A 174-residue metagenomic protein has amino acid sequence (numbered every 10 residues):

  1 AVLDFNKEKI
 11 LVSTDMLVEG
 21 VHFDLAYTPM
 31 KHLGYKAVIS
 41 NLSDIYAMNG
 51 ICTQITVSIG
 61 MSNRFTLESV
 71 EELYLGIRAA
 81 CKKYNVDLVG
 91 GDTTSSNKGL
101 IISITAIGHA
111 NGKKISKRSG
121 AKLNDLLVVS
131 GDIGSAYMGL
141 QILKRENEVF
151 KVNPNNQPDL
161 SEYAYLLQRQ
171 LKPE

Functional and structural regions predicted by a protein language model:
A1-E174: Helix-biased detector of long, well-ordered alpha-helical tracts
